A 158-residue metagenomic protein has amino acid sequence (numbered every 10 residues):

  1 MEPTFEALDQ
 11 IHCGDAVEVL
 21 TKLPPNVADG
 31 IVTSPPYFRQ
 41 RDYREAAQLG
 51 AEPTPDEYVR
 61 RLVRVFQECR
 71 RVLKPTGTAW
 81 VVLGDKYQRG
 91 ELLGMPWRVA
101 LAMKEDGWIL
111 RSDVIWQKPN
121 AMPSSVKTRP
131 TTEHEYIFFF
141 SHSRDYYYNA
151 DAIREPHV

Functional and structural regions predicted by a protein language model:
M1-V158: Core catalytic lobe of class I
